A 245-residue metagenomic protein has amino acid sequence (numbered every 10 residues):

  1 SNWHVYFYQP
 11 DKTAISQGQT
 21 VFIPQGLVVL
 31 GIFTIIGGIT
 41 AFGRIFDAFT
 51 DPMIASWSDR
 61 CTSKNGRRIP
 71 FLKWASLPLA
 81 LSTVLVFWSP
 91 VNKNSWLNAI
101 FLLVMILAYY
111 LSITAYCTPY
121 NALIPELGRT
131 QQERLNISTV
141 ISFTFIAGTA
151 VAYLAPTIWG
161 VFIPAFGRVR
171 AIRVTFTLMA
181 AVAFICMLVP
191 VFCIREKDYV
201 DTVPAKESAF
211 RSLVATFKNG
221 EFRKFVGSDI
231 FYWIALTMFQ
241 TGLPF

Functional and structural regions predicted by a protein language model:
S1-F245: Membrane-embedded alpha-helical bundles of multi-pass transporters/translocases, especially carrier/permease families
